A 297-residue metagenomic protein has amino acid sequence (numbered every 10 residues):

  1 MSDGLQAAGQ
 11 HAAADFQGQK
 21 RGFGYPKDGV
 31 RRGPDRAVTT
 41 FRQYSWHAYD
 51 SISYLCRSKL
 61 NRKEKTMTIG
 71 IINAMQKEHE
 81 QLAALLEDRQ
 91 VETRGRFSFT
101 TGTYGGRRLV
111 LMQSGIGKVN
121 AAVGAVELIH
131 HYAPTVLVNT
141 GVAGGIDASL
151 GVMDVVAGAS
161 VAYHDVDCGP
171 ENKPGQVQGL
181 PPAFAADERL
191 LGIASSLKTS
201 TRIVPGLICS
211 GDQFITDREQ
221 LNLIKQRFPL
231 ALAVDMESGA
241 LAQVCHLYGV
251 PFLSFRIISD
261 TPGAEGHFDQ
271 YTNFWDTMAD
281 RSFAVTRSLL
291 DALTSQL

Functional and structural regions predicted by a protein language model:
S2, A7-A8, A12-A14, R21 (+2 more regions): Short linear motifs in low-complexity or flexible loops
A12, G29, A48-D50: Short hydrophobic alpha-helical segments enriched in small aliphatic residues
Q43-T66: Short, Lys/Arg-enriched N-terminal segments with co-localized hydrophobic residues within the first ~10-30 amino acids
K63, M67-Y132: N-terminal short beta-loop-beta anion/metal-coordinating cradle
I146-F228: Mid-sequence, gly/pro-rich, charge-dense loop/helix-turn segments that line enzyme active sites
I215-G263: A C-terminal functional module that forms or caps the active site or interfaces directly with catalytic machinery
P262-L297: His/Asp/Glu-rich mid-to-C-terminal helical/loop segments that flank catalytic regions of hydrolases
